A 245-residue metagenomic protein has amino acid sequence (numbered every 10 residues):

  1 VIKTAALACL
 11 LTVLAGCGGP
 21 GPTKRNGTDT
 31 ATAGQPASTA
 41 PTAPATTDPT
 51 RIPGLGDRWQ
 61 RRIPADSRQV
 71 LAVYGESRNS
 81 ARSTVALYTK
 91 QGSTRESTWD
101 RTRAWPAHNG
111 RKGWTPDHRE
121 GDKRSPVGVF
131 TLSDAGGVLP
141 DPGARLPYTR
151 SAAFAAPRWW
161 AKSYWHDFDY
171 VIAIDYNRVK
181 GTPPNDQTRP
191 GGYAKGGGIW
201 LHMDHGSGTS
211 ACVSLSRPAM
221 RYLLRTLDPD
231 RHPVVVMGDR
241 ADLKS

Functional and structural regions predicted by a protein language model:
V1-C9: N-terminal export and membrane-targeting signals
V13-G16: C-terminal motif of bacterial Sec signal peptides marking the signal peptidase cleavage site
P20-H202, R225, R240-S245: Cell wall/extracellular polymer interaction/catalysis modules
W105, P233-V234: Extracytoplasmic/periplasmic beta-strand context in beta-sandwich domains, especially the cupredoxin/COX2 CuA-binding
Y170-I174, G197-L227, V234-V236: Active-site scaffold segments
